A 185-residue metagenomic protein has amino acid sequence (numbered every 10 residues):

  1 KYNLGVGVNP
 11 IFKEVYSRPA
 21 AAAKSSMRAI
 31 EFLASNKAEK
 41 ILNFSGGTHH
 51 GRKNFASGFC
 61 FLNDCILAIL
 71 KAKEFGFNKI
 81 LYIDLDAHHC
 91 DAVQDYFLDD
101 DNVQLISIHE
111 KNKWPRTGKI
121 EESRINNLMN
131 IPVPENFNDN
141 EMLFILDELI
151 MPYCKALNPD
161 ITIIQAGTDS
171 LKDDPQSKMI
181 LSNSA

Functional and structural regions predicted by a protein language model:
K1-Y2, P10-K13, S17, C65 (+2 more regions): Proteins with a high burden of low-complexity, intrinsically disordered sequence enriched in S/T/G/P/A and R, requiring
Y2-N3, A38, L42: Active-site-adjacent bridging/hinge elements
N3-S17, N126-N136: Short glycine/proline- and acidic residue-enriched helix-loop micro-motifs that form flexible lids or anion-recognition
A20-A22: Outer-membrane beta-barrel transmembrane strands
M27, E31, K40-S184: Conserved alpha-helical scaffold segments that buttress catalytic/binding sites
